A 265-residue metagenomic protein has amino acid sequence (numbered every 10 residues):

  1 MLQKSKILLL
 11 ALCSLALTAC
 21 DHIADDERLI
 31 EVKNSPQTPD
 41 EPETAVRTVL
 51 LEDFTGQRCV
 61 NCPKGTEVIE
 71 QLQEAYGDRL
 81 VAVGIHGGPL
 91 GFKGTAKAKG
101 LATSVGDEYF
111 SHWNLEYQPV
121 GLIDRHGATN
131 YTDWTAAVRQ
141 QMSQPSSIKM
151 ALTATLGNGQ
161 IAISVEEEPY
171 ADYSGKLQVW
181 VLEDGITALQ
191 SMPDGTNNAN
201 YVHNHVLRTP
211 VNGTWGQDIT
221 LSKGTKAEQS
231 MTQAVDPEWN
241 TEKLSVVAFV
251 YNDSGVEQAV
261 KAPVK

Functional and structural regions predicted by a protein language model:
L2-I7, L15-L50: Bacterial Sec-dependent N-terminal signal peptides
I23-E31, V60-T66, P193-G195: Short N-terminal helix-initiation segments at or just after the protein's N-terminus
V32-K33, K64, Q71, T103 (+1 more regions): Membrane engagement elements in two modes
P36-T38, V68-Q73, Y109, A136-Q141: Intrinsically disordered, low-complexity boundary segments flanking structured domains
D40-G87: Local sequence-structure signature of Cys/Sec-based thiol-disulfide redox active-site neighborhoods
G84-K265: Short, conserved sequence motifs used for protein processing/export or organelle targeting and for catalysis
